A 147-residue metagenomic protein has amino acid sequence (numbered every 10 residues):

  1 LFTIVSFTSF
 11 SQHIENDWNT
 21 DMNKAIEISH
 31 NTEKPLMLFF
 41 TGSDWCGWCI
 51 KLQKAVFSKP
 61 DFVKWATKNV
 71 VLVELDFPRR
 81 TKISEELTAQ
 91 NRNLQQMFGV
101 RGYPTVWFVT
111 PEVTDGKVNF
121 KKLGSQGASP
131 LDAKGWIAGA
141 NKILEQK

Functional and structural regions predicted by a protein language model:
L1-H13: Bacterial Sec-dependent N-terminal signal peptides
E15-N19, F62-A89: Thiol-based oxidoreductase modules, predominantly thioredoxin-like and allied folds used for disulfide exchange
W18-L36, A66: A short beta-strand-turn-helix
H30-N31, K64-T67, F98-G102: Extracellular/periplasmic catalytic domains that process cell-envelope and extracellular macromolecules
T32-C46: Short active-site neighborhood of thiol/selenol oxidoreductases, capturing the structured segment around
L36-F40, V71-E74, T105-F108: Structural recognition of the beta-strand scaffold that forms the well-ordered cores of secreted hydrolase catalytic
C49-T67: Typically the conserved alpha-helix immediately C-terminal to a functionally engaged Cys/Sec in thioredoxin-like
A55-F57, N93-K147: Non-catalytic, surface beta->alpha helical segment in thiol-disulfide oxidoreductase systems
